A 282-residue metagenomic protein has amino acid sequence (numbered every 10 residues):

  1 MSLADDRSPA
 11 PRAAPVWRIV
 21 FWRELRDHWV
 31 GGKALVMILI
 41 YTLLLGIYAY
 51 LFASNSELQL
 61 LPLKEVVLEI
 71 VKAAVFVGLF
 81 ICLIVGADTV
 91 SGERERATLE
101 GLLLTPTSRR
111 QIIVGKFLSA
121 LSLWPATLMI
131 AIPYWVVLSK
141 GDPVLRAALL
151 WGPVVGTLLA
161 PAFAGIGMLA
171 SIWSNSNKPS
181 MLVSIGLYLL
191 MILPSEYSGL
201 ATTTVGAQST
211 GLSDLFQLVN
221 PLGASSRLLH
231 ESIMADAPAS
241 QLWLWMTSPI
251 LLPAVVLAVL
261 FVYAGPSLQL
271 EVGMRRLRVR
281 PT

Functional and structural regions predicted by a protein language model:
M1-I38, P266-T282: Aromatic- and glycine-rich beta-strand/loop motifs that create alpha-glucan
A34-Y41, N177-G199: Pore- or pathway-lining transmembrane helices of multi-pass membrane proteins that form conduits for solutes/ions
I40, E69-G92: Long, hydrophobic alpha-helical segments
I47-Y50, S54-L60, V67-A74, S119-N177 (+1 more regions): Secretory targeting signals
P62, V66, L83-L103, F117: Transmembrane helix boundary and interhelical loop/hinge segments in multi-pass membrane proteins
L79-G86, Y134, G165-I166, V259-L260: Hydrophobic/aromatic residues in alpha-helical transmembrane segments
L193-Y263: Terminal transmembrane helical anchor/hairpin motif
